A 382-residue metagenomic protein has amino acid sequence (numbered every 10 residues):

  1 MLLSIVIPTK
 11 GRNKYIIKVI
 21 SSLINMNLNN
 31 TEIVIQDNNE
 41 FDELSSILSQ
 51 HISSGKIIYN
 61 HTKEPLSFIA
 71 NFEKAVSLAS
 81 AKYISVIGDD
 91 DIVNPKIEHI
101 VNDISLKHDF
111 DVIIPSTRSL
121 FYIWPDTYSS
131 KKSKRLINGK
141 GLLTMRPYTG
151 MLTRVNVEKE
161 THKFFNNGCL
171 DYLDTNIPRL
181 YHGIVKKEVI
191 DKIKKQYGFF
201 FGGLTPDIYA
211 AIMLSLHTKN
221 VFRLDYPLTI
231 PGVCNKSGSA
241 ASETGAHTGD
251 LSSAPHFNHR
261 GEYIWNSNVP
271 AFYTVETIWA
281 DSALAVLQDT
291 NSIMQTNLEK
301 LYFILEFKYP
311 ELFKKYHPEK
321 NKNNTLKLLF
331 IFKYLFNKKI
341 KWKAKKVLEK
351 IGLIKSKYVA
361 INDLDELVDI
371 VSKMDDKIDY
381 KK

Functional and structural regions predicted by a protein language model:
M1-A246: Nucleotide-sugar donor-binding/catalytic module of glycosyltransferases that assemble extracellular/cell-envelope
S116, K195, T229-K382: C-terminal subregions of glycosyltransferases and related glycan-biosynthesis enzymes
